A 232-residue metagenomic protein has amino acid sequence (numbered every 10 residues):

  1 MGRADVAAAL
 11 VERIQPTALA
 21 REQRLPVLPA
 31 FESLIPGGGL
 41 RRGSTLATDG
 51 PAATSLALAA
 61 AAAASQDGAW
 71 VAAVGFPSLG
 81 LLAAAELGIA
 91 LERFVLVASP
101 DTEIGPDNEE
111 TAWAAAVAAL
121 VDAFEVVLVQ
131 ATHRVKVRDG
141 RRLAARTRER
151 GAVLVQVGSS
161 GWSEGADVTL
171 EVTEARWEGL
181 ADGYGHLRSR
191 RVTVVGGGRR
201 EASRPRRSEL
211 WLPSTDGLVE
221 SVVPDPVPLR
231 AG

Functional and structural regions predicted by a protein language model:
M1-A73, R199, L229-G232: Detector for small/aliphatic-rich hydrophobic stretches
V27, F31, A57, E110-W113 (+2 more regions): Amphipathic coiled-coil/heptad-repeat helices and related helical stalk/stem segments that mediate oligomerization
L46, A72, V95-V97, V155 (+1 more regions): Hydrophobic/aromatic beta-strand patches that form the interior of the parallel beta-sheet core in alpha/beta enzyme
L56-A60, A83, A116-V117, D139-L143: A short acidic, amphipathic alpha-helical/loop segment
A62-A63, G88-I89, A144-R146: Short, solvent-exposed amphipathic alpha-helical segments in soluble enzyme and RNA/protein-processing domains
A72-K136: Long, charge-dense
L120-D167: A contiguous pocket-lining binding segment that forms or flanks enzyme active sites
S159-P224: Phosphate-binding/switch region of NTP-binding enzymes
